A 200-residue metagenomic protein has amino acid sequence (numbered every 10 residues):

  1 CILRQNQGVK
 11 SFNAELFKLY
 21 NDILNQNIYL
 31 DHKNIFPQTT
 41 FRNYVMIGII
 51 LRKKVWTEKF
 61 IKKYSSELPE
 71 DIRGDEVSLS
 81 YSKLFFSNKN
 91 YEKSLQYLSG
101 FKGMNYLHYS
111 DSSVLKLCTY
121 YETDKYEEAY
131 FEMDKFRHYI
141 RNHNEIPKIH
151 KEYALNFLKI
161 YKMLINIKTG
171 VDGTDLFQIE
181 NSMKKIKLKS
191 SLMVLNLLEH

Functional and structural regions predicted by a protein language model:
C1-I2, H32-R42, E70-L79, L107-S113: Generic helix N-cap/helix-start motif at coil->alpha-helix transitions
C1-I35: Alpha-solenoid helical-repeat scaffolds
I2-Q7, N43-I50, S80-F85, T119 (+1 more regions): Residue-level signature for tetratricopeptide repeat
G8-D22, G48-F60, F86-L95: Helix-turn-helix repeat elements of alpha-solenoid scaffolds
F12, L16, L30-P37, G74 (+3 more regions): Residues that mark the junctions of alpha-helical repeat units in TPR/alpha-solenoid scaffolds
N21-I35, K62-I72, S99-H108, K135-I146 (+1 more regions): Solenoid-like repeat scaffolds
V77, Y81-H150: C-terminal structural cap/anchor segments
Y130-H200: C-terminal non-catalytic interaction modules
